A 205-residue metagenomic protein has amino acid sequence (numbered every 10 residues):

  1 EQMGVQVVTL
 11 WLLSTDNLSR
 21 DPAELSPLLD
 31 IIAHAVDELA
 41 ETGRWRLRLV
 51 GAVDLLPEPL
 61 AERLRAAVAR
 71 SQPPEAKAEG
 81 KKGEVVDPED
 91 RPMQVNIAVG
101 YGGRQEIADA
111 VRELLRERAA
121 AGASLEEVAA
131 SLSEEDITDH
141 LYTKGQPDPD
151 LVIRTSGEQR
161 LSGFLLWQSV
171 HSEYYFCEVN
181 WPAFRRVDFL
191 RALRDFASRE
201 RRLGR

Functional and structural regions predicted by a protein language model:
E1-R205: Flexible, compositionally biased loop and terminal segments
